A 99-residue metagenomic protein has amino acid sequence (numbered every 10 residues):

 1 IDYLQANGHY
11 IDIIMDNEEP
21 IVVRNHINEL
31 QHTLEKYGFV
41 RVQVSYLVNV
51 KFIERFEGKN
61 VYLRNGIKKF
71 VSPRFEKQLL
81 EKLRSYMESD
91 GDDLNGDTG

Functional and structural regions predicted by a protein language model:
I1-V71: Conserved binding/recognition cores within well-folded domains
N17, R74-G99: Eukaryotic intrinsically disordered, low-complexity regulatory linkers and tails enriched in Ser/Thr/Pro
